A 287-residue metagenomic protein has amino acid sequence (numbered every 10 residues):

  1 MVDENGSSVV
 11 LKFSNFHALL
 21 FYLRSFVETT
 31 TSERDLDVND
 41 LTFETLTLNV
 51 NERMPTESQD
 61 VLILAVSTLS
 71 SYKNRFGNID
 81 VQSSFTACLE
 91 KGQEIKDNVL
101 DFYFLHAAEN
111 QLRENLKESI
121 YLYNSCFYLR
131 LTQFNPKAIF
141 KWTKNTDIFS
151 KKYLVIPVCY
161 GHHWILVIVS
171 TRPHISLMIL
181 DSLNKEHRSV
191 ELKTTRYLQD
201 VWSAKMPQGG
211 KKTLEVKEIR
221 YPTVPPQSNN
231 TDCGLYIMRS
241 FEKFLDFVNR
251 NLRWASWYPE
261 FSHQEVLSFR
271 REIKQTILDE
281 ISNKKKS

Functional and structural regions predicted by a protein language model:
M1-I165, V169-L177, H187: Cysteine protease catalytic domains with a Cys-His-Asp triad
S125-S287: Cysteine protease-like catalytic core of ubiquitin/ubiquitin-like
